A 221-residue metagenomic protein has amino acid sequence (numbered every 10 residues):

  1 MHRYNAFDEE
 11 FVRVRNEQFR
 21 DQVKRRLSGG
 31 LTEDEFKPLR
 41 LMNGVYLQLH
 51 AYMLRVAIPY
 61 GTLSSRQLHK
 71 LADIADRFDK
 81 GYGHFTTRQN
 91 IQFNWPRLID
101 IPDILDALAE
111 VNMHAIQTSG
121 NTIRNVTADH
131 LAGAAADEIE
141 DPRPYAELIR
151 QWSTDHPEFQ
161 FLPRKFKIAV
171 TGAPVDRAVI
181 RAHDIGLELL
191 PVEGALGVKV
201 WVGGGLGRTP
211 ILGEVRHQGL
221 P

Functional and structural regions predicted by a protein language model:
M1-M42: Charge-rich, low-complexity segments
M1-N5, G81, P221: N-terminal start-of-domain structural block
K24-L31, Y46, A51-A195, V215: Small-residue-enriched alpha-helical segments and adjacent helix-cap loops that form tight helix-helix packing
V198-W201: Conserved histidines in hydrophobic membrane contexts and catalytic metal-binding motifs
L206-P221: Internal alpha/beta scaffold segment
